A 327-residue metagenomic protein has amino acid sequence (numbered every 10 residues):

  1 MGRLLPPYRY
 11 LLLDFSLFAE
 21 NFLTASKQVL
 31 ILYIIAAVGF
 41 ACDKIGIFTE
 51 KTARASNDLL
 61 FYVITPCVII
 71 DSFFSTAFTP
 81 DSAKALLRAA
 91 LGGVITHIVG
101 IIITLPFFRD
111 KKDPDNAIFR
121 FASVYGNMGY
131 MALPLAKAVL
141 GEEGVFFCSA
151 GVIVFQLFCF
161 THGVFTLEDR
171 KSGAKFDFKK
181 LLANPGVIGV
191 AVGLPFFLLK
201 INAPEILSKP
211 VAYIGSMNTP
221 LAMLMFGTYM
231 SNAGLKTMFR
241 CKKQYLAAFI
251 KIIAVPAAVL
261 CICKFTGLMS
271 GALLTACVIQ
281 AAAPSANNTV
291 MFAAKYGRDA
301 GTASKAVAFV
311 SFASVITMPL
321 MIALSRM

Functional and structural regions predicted by a protein language model:
P7-M327: Alpha-helical transmembrane segments of multi-pass small-molecule/ion transporters
